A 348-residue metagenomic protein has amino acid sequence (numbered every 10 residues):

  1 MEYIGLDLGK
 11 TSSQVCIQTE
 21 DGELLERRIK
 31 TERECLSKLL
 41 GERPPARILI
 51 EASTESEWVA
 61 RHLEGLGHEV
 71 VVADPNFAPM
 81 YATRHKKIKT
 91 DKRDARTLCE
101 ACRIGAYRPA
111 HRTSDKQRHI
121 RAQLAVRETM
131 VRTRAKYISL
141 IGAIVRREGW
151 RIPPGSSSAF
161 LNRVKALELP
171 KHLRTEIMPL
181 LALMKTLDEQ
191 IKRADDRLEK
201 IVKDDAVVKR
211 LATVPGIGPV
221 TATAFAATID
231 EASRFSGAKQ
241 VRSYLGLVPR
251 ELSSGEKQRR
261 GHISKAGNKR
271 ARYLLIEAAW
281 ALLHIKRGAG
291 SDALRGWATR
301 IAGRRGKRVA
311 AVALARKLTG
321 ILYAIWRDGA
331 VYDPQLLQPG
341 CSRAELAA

Functional and structural regions predicted by a protein language model:
M1-Q18, L98: Gly/Thr-rich phosphate-binding beta-strand-loop-beta motif of the actin/hexokinase/Hsp70
S12-C35: Short glycine-rich, Thr/Ser-proximal phosphate-binding strand/loop in the N-terminal lobe of ATP-dependent enzymes
R27, R210-T213, P219, A224-G303 (+2 more regions): Phosphate-backbone recognition surface of nucleic-acid-processing proteins
E32-R47: Short, basic/hydrophobic alpha-helical segments
A46-S53, L98: Acidic beta-strand-to-loop metal/phosphate-binding motif
V71-R118, A122, F160-E168, K257-G267: Short alpha-helix plus adjacent loop in nuclease-associated cores
L124-R210, P339: Glycine-rich, often acidic, oxyanion-interacting loops/wings at catalytic, nucleic-acid, or phospho-protein interfaces
I301-A348: Basic, amphipathic alpha-helical segments enriched in Lys/Arg and hydrophobic/aromatic residues
